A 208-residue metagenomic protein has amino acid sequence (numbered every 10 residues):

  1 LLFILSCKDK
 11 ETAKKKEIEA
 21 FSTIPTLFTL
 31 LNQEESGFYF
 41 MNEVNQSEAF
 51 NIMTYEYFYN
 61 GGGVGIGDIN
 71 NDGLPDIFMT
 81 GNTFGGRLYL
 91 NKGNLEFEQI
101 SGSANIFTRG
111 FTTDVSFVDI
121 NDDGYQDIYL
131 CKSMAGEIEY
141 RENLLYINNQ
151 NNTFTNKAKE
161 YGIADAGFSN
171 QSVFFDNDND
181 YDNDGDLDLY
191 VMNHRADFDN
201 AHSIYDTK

Functional and structural regions predicted by a protein language model:
C7-K208: Acidic, glycine/proline-rich Ca2+-coordinating loop motifs
